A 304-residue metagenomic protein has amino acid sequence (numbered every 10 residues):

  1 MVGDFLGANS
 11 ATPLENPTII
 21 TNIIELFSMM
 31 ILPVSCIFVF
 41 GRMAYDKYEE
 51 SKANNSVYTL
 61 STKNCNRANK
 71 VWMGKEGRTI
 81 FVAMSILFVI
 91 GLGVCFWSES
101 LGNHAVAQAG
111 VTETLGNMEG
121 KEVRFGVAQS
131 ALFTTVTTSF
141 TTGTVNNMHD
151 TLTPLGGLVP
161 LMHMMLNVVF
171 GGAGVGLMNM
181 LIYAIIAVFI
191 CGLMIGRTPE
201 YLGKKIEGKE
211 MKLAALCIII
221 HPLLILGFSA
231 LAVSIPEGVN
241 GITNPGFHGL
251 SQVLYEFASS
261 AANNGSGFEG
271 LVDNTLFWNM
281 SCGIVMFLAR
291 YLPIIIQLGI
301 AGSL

Functional and structural regions predicted by a protein language model:
M1-L304: Membrane-proximal intracellular helices of multi-pass ion channels
